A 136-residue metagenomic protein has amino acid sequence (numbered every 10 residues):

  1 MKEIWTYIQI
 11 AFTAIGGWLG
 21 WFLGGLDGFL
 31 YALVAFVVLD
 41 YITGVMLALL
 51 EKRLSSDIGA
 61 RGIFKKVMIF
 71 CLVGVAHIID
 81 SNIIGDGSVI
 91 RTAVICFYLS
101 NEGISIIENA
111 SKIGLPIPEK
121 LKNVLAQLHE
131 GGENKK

Functional and structural regions predicted by a protein language model:
M1-Y7, L99-K136: Membrane-proximal cytosolic segments adjacent to transmembrane helices
W5-T13, K66-C71: Short hydrophobic alpha-helical membrane-embedded segments
I10-L30: Membrane-helix boundary elements
D27-I42, I58-I63: Loop-to-helix transition at the N-terminal end of transmembrane alpha-helices
L33-G44, I69-H77, F97-S105: Alpha-helical transmembrane segments of multi-pass membrane proteins
L49-I58, N109-I117: A cytosolic-side transmembrane-helix exit/cap motif
E51-L72: Juxtamembrane helix-capping/reentrant segments at transmembrane boundaries
I79-V89: Membrane-helix boundary connector in multi-pass membrane proteins
